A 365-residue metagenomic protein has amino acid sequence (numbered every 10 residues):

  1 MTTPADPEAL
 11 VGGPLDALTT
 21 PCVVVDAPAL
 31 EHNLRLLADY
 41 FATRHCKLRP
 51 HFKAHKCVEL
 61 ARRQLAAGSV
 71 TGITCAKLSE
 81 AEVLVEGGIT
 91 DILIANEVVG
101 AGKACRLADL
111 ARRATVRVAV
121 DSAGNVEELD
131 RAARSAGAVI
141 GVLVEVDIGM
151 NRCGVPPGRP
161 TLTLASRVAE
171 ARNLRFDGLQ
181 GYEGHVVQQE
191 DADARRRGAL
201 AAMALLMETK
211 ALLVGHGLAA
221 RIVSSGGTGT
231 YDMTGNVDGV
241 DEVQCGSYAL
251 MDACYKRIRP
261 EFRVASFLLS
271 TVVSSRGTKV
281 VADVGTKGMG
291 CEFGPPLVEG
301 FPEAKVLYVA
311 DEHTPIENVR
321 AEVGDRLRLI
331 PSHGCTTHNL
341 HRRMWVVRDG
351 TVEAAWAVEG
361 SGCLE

Functional and structural regions predicted by a protein language model:
D6-V25: Generic N-terminal amphipathic, Lys/Arg-enriched alpha-helix
L30, K53, L84, V144 (+5 more regions): Conserved, mostly hydrophobic/aromatic
C46-K47, G215-I222, H338-H341: Flexible, glycine/charged-enriched surface loops at secondary-structure junctions
H51-Q188: Active-site-proximal beta-alpha core segment in soluble small-molecule metabolic enzymes
S69-V70, I89, A220, V240 (+1 more regions): A structural motif
G141, D147-K256, P260: Active-site loop/helix belt of alpha/beta enzymes
R197, G229-P302: Active-site loop ensemble at the mouth of alpha/beta enzyme cores that anchors a bound cofactor
S275-E365: C-terminal accessory subdomain/extension
